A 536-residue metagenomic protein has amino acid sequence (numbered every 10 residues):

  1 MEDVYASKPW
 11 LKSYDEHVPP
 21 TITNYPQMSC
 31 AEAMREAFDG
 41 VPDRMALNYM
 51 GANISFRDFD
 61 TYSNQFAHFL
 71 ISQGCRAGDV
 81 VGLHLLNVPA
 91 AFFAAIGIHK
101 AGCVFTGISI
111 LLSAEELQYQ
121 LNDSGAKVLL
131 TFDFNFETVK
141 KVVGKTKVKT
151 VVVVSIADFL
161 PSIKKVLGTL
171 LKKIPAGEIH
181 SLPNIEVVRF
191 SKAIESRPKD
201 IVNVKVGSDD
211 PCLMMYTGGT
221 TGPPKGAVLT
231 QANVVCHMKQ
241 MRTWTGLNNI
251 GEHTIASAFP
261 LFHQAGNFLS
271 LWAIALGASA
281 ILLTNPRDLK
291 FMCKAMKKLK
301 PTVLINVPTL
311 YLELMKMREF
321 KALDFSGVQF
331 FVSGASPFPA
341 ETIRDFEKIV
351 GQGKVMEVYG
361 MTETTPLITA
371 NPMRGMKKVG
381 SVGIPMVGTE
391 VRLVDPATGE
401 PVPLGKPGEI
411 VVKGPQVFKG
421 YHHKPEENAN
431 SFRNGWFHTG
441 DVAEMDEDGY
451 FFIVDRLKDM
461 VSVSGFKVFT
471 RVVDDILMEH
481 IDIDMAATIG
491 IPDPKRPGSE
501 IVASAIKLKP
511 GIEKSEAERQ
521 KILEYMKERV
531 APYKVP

Functional and structural regions predicted by a protein language model:
K8-D15, E32-S55: AMP-dependent adenylate-forming
P26, D43-G82, L86-V88, A95-I96 (+2 more regions): Conserved AMP-binding/adenylate-forming core of the ANL superfamily
S72-Q73, K100-K192: Structural core segment of the AMP-binding/adenylate-forming
Q73-C75, R197-D209, M214-A256, F268 (+1 more regions): Conserved adenylate-forming
L112, L129-T131, G414, K419-G420 (+1 more regions): AMP-binding/adenylate-forming catalytic core of the ANL superfamily
V235-T254, F262-V303, M317: Conserved AMP-binding/adenylation subdomain of ANL enzymes
P301-N306, M317-K377, E390: Gly/Ser/Thr-rich phosphate-binding loop
I384-G388, E400-N430, V468: Conserved ATP/PPi-binding loop(s) of AMP-dependent carboxylate-activating enzymes
